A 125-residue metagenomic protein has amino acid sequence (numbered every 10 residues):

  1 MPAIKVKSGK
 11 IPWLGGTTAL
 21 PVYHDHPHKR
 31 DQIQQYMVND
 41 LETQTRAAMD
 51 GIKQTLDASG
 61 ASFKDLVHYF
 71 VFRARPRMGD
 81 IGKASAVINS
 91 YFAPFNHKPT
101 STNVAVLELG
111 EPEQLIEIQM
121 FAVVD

Functional and structural regions predicted by a protein language model:
M1-D125: Short, polar/acidic, helix-capping and beta-turn segments at strand->helix junctions that line the mouths
